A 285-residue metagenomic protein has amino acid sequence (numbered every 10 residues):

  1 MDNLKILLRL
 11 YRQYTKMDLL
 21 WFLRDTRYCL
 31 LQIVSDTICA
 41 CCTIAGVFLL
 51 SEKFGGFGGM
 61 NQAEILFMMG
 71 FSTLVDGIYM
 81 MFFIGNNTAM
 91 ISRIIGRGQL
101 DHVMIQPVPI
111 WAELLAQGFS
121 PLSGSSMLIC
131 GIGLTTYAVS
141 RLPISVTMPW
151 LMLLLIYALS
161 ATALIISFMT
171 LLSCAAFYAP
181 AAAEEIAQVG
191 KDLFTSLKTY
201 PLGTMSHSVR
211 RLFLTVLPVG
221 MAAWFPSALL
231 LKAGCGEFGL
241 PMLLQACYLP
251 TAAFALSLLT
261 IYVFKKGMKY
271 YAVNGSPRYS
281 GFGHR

Functional and structural regions predicted by a protein language model:
D2-R285: Hydrophobic transmembrane alpha-helices and immediately adjacent juxtamembrane helices of multi-pass inner-membrane
